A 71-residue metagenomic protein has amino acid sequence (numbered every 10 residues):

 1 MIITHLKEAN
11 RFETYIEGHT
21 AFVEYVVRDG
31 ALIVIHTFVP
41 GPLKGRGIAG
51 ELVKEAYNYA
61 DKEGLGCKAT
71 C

Functional and structural regions predicted by a protein language model:
M1-L32: N-terminal first-folded block
F12, Y25, F38, Y57-Y59: Aromatic side chains
H36, C71: N-terminal Rossmann-fold cofactor-binding loop
T37-K44: A short, internal acetyl-CoA/4′-phosphopantetheine-binding micro-motif in the GNAT/acyltransferase core
G45-Y57: Conserved acetyl-CoA-binding loop-helix of GNAT-fold acetyltransferases
N58-T70: Conserved GNAT acetyl-CoA-binding A-motif
